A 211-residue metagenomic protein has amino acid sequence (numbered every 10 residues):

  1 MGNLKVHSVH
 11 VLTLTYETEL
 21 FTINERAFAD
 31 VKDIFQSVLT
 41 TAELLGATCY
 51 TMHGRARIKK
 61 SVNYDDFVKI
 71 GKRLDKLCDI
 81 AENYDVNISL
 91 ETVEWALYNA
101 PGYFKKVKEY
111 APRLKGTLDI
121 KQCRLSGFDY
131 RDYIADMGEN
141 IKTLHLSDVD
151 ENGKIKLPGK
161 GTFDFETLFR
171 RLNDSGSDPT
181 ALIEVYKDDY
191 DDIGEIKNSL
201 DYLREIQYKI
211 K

Functional and structural regions predicted by a protein language model:
M1-V11, G71-A81, Y110-A111, L168-R170: Alpha-helix-loop-beta-strand connector modules within alpha/beta enzyme cores
L4, V11-L14, A47, R55: Beta-hairpin (beta-strand-turn-beta-strand) motif
V6-V9, I88, I183, L203: Hydrophobic beta-strand residues in large extracellular and virion-surface proteins
H10-L12, H53, S147, E184: Conserved residues at the C-terminal ends of beta-strands
V11, T15, E19-L20, L157 (+1 more regions): Residue-level preference for alpha-helix termini and adjacent loops
T13-T18, R57-K59, D148-K154: Conserved radical SAM core fold
T18-G116, L125: Active-site acidic/histidine proton-transfer and metal-coordination neighborhood in alpha/beta enzyme cores
G46-T48, L97, P101-L118, R124-K211: Histidine-acidic metal/acid-base catalytic patches
